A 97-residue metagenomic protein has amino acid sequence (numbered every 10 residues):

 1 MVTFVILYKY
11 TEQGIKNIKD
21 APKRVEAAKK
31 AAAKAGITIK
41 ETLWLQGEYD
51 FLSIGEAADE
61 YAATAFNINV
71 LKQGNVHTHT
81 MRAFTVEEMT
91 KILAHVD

Functional and structural regions predicted by a protein language model:
M1-A33, T38, L45-Y49, E88-D97: Short S/T/G/P-rich N-terminal loop/turn motif that feeds into the first structured element of a domain
V5-K9, L43-A62, F66: Short, well-ordered beta-strand segments in beta-rich or mixed alpha/beta enzyme and ligand-binding folds
N17, L52, T78: Generic anion/oxyanion-binding catalytic loop in active/binding sites
I39-T42, T78-T80: Generic structural signal for residues in well-ordered beta-strands
A57-F84: An amphipathic, aromatic/His-enriched active-site/gating alpha helix that lines ligand/cofactor pockets
